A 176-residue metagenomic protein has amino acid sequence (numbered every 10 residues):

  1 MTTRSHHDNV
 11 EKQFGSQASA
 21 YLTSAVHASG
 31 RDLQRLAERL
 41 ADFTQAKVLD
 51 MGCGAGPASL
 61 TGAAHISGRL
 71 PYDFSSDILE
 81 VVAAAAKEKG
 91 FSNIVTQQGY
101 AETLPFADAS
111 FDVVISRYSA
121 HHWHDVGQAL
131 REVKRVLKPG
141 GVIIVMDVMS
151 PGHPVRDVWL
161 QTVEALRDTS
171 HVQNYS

Functional and structural regions predicted by a protein language model:
M1-T44, P57-T61, V81: Conserved class I S-adenosyl-L-methionine
L49-M51, A55-T103: Class I SAM-dependent methyltransferase SAM/SAH-binding core
E102-V113: A short acidic, Gly/Pro-enriched loop at the edge of an enzyme's catalytic core that lines a small-molecule cofactor
D112-H124: A short SAM/SAH-binding and catalytic strip from SAM-dependent methyltransferases
G127-V142: A short glycine-rich, Lys/Arg-flanked "PGG" loop and its adjoining helix->strand segment in the class I
V142-R167: Conserved class I S-adenosyl-L-methionine
E164-S176: Acceptor-substrate binding/catalytic loop of class I
